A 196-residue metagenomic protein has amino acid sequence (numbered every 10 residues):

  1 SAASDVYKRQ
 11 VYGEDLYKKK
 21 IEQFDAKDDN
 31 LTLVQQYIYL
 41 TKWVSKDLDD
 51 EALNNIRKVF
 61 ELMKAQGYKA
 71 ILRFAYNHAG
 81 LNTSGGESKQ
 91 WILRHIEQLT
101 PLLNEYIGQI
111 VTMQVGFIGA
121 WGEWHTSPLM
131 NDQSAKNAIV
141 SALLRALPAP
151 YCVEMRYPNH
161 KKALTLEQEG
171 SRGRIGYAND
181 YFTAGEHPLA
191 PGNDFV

Functional and structural regions predicted by a protein language model:
A2-Y7: Short, small-residue-biased leader/transition segments that mark boundaries at the very start of proteins
K20-N77, Q90: Aromatic-lined substrate-binding rim segments of carbohydrate-active enzymes
T32-Q36, A70-L72, V111, V115 (+1 more regions): Hydrophobic faces of well-ordered beta-strands that scaffold small-molecule active sites in alpha/beta enzyme cores
W43-K46, A79-S84, W121-H125, K162-T165: Extracytoplasmic/secreted cell-surface and envelope-processing proteins
A52-Q66, G86-T112, S134-A146: An active-site-proximal structural segment forming one wall of the substrate-binding cleft that immediately precedes
I71-L81, L99-M130: Active-site groove signature of glycoside hydrolases
T112-Q114, E123, L129-V196: Catalytic-core regions of glycoside hydrolase
